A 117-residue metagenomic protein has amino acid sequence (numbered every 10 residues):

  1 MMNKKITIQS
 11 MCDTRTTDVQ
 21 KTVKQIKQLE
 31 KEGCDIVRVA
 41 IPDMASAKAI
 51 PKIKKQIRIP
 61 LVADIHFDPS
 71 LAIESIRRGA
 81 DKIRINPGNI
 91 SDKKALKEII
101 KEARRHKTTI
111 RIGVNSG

Functional and structural regions predicted by a protein language model:
M1-V39, D43-P60, F67-G117: Alpha/beta enzyme core
